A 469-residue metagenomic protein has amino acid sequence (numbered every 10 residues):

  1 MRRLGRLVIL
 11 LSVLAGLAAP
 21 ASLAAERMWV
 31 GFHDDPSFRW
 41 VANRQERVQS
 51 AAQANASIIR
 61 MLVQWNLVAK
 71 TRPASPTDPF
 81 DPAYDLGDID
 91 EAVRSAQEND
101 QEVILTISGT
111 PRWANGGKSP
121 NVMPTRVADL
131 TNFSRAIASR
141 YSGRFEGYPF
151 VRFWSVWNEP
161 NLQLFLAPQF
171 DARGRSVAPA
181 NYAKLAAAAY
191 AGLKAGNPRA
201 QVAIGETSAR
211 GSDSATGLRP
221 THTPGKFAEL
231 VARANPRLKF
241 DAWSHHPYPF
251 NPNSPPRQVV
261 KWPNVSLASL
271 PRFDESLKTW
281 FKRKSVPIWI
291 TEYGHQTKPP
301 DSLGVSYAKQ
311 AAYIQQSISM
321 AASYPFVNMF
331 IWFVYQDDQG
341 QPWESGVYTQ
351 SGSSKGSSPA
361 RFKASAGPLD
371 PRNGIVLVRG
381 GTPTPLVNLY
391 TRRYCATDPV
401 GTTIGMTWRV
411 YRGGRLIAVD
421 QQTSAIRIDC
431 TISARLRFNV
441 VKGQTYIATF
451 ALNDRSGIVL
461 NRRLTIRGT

Functional and structural regions predicted by a protein language model:
V8-A18: Bacterial N-terminal signal peptides
A24-I58, L62-Q64: Boundary/entry segment of secreted carbohydrate-active catalytic domains
F38, L389-T402, V410-R412, D454: Extracellular acidic, Ser/Thr/Pro-rich low-complexity tracts
V41-Q45, T131-R152, R173-A308: Noncatalytic carbohydrate-binding groove/subsite architecture in carbohydrate-active enzymes
A54-G217, F250, K298, G340: Substrate-binding cleft and catalytic face of glycoside hydrolase catalytic domains, especially the flexible beta-alpha
G143-R144, S155, P160, F165 (+3 more regions): Aromatic-rich peripheral "rim/lid" segments of glycoside hydrolase catalytic domains that contact and position glycan
I426-R435: Aromatic sugar-binding surface patches on proteins that engage polysaccharides or sugar-phosphate polymers
V459-I466: Edge beta-strands of extracellular beta-sandwich domains
